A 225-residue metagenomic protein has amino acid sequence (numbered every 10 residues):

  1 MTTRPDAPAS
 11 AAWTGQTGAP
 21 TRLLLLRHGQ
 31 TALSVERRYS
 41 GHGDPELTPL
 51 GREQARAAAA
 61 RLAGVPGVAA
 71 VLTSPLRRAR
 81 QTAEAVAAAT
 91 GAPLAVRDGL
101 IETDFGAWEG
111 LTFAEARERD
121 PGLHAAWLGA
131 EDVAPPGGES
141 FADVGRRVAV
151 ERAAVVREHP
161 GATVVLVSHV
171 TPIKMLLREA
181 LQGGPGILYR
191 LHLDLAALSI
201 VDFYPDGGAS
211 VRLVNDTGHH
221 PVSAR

Functional and structural regions predicted by a protein language model:
M1-R22, A58, T103-E115, R157 (+1 more regions): Acidic, low-complexity terminal tails and accessory targeting/binding regions of phosphate-metabolizing enzymes
T2-A11, G15-A92: Active-site-proximal alpha-helix that buttresses catalytic centers in soluble enzyme cores
L23, A162-S168: Generic beta-sheet signal
T31, P172-I173: Short active-site segment of divalent metal-dependent hydrolases/proteases that encodes the spacing between
G64-G67, V155-A162: Glycine-rich phosphate-binding loop signature in dinucleotide/nucleotide-binding domains
T73-S74, R146, V167-S168: Short beta-strand scaffold positions
A89-V150, S210-N215, S223-R225: Phosphate-handling substructures
